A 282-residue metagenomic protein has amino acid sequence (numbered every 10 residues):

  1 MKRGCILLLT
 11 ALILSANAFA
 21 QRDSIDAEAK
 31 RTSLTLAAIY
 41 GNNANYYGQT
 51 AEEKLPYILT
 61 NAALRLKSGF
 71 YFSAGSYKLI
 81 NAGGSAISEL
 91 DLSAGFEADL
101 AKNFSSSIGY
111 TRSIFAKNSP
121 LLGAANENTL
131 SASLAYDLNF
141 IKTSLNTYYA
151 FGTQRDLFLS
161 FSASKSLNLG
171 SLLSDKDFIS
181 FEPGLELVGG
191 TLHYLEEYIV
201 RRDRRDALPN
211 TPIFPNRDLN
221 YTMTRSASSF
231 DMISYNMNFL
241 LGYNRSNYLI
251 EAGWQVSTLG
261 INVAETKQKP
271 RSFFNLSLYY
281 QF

Functional and structural regions predicted by a protein language model:
M1-K30, A264-Q268, Q281-F282: Cleavable N-terminal export/targeting peptides
R22-L79: Short glycine/proline- and aromatic-enriched beta-strand/turn motifs that initiate or cap beta-hairpins
R22-T32, L100-S105, F140, N168-F181 (+1 more regions): Short loop/turn motifs that connect adjacent beta-strands in outer-membrane beta-barrel proteins
L36-N42, L64, F72-S76, I108-R112 (+3 more regions): Transmembrane beta-barrel strands of outer-membrane/channel proteins
A38-Y40, T60-L66, L92-A98, A132-L138 (+4 more regions): Residues on the lipid-exposed face of transmembrane beta-strands in outer-membrane beta-barrel proteins
Y47-L55, K78-E89, A116-N126, Y149-F158 (+2 more regions): Solvent-exposed loop/turn segments connecting transmembrane beta-strands in outer-membrane beta-barrel proteins
L55-N61, S85-S93, E127-S131, Q154-S164 (+3 more regions): Transmembrane beta-barrel architecture of outer membranes
A150-E265, K269, Y280-F282: Outer-membrane beta-barrel transmembrane domain signature
